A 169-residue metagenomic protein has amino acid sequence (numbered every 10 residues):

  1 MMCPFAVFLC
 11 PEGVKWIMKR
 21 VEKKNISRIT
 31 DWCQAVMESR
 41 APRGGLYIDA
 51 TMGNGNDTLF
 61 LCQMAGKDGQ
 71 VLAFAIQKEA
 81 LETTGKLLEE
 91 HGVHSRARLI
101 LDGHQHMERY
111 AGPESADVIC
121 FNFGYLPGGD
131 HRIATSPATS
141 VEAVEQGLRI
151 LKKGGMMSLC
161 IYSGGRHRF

Functional and structural regions predicted by a protein language model:
M18-G45, Q63: S-adenosyl-L-methionine
G44-G53: Conserved class I S-adenosyl-L-methionine
N54-K67: Conserved SAM-binding loop of SAM-dependent methyltransferases across substrates and taxa, primarily the Class I
Q70-A75: Conserved SAM-binding motif I beta-strand of class I
E82-P113: S-adenosyl-L-methionine
C120-A143: Mobile active-site "lid"/loop adjacent to the S-adenosyl-L-methionine
S140-K153: A short glycine-rich, Lys/Arg-flanked "PGG" loop and its adjoining helix->strand segment in the class I
G154-I161: Conserved beta-strand signature within the Rossmann-like core of class I S-adenosyl-L-methionine
